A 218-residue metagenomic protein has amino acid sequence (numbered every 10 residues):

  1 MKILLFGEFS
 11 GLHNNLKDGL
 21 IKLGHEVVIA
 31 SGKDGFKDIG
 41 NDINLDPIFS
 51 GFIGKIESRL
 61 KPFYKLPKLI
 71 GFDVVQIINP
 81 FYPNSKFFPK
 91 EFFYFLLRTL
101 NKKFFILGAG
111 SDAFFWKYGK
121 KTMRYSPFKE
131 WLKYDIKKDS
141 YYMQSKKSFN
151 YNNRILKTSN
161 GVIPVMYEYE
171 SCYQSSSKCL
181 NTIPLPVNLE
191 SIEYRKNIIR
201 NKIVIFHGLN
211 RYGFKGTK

Functional and structural regions predicted by a protein language model:
M1-D38, D42, T99: N-terminal subdomain of nucleotide-sugar transferases
K2-G7, K65-P89, K103-L107: Short N-terminal targeting/anchoring amphipathic segment
G11-N15, Y212-K218: A conserved mid-protein helix/loop that constitutes part of the nucleotide-sugar donor-binding site
I48-L66: Glycine-rich, highly charged phosphate/nucleotide-binding loops
Y64, F92-T99, R124, F128-G161: Membrane-proximal helix-turn-helix segments that form the acceptor-binding/catalytic region of lipid-linked
V74-Q76, F95-D135, L180-T182: Active-site proximal beta-strand in glycosyltransferases
F115-W116, S140-T182, L189: A short, active-site helix/loop in glycosyltransferases that binds the activated sugar's phosphate group
N181-K215: Conserved donor-binding/catalytic core segment of Leloir-type glycosyltransferases
